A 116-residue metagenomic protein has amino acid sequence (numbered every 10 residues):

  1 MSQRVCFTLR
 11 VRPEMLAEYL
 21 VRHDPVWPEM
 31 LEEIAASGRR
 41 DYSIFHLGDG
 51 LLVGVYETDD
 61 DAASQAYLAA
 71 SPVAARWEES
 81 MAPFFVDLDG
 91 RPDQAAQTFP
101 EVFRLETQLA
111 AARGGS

Functional and structural regions predicted by a protein language model:
S2-R4, D49: A general secondary-structure signal for short beta-strands and their flanking turns/coil in non-transmembrane regions
R4-R10: Active-site-flanking beta-strand signature of metal-NTP-handling nucleotidyl enzymes and homologous cyclase-like
F7, Y19, H23, G54: Hydrophobic pocket/interface hotspot
M15-R40: Short amphipathic alpha-helical segments
L16, V53, A63-Q65: Intrinsically disordered, low-complexity acidic/polar segments
L31-V53, E57-D59: Short, glycine- and small/hydrophobic-rich beta-strand elements in well-ordered beta-sheets
S37, T58-A96: An amphipathic, aromatic/His-enriched active-site/gating alpha helix that lines ligand/cofactor pockets
D89-S116: Short, low-order "capping/linker" segments at domain edges
